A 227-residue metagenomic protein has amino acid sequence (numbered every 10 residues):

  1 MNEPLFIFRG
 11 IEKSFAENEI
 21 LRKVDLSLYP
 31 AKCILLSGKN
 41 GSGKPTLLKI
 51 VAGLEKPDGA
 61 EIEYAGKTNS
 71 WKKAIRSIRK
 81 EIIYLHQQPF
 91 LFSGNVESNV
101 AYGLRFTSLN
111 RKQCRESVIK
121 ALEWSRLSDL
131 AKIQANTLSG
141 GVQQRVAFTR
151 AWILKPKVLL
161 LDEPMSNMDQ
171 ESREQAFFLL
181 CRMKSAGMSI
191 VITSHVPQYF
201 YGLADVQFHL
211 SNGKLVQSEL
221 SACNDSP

Functional and structural regions predicted by a protein language model:
A52: Helix-to-loop junction immediately C-terminal to a conserved catalytic motif
A60-S70, I78: Conserved ABC transporter NBD signature motif
K112-L130: Conserved ABC ATPase "signature" region
Q134-L138, V142: Conserved ABC ATPase signature
F148: Hydrophobic anchor residue at the start of the ABC signature
L159-D162: Catalytic Walker B motif of ABC-type/P-loop ATPase nucleotide-binding domains
T193-H195: H-loop/switch region of ABC-family ATPase nucleotide-binding domains
